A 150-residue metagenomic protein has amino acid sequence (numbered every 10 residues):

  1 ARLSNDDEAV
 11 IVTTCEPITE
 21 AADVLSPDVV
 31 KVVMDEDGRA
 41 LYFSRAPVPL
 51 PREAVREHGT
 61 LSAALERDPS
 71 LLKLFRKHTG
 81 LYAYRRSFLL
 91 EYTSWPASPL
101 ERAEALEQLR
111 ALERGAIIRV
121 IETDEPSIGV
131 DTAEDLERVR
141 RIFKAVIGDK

Functional and structural regions predicted by a protein language model:
A1-S98: Conserved core of the sugar-phosphate nucleotidyltransferase
E57-D149: Conserved alpha/beta core of the MobA/IspD/sugar-nucleotide pyrophosphorylase nucleotidyltransferase superfamily
